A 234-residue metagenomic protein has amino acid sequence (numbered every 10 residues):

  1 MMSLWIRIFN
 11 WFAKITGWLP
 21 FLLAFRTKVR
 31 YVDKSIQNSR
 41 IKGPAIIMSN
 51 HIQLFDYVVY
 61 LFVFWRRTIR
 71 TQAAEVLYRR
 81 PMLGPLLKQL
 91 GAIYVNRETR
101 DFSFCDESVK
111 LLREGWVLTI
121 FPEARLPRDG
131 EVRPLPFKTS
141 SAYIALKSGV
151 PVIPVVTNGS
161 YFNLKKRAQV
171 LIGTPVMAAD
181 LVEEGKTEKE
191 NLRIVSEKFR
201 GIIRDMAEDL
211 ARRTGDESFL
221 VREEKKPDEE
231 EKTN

Functional and structural regions predicted by a protein language model:
M1-I46, F55-V59, Q89-A92, V170 (+2 more regions): Membrane-anchoring hydrophobic helices of lipid-metabolizing enzymes
L4-I8, C105-N234: Non-catalytic C-terminal accessory region of glycerolipid acyltransferases and related lyso-lipid remodeling enzymes
A13, Y78-L83, N163-K165: Short, glycine/polar-rich helix-capping loops at beta-to-alpha or helix-loop-helix junctions that flank or form
P20-L22, F64, L87, L111 (+1 more regions): A generic structural signal for well-ordered alpha-helical segments
V29-V32, R80, F102-C105: Structural motif corresponding to alpha-helix initiation and N-cap regions
S39-T99: Catalytic core of membrane glycerolipid acyltransferases/transacylases, capturing the structured, soluble-facing
E98-D101, P134: A conditional alpha-helix N-cap/helix-loop micro-motif detector
